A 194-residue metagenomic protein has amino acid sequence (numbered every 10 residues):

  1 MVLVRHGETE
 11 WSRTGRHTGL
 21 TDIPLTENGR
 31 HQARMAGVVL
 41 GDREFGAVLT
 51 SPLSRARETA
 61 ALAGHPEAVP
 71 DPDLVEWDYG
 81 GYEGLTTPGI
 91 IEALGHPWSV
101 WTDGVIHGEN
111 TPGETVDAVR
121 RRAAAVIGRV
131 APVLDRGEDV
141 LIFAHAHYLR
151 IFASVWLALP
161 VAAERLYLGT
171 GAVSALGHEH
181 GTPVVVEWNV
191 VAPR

Functional and structural regions predicted by a protein language model:
M1, E138-A146: Generic beta-sheet signal
M1-T59, N110-A124: Loop-to-helix element that buttresses phosphate recognition and phosphoryl-transfer chemistry
G7, S51-L53, D73, F143-H147: Short, well-ordered beta-to-alpha junction loops that form the rim of enzyme active sites and present histidine/acidic
R16-P24, L85-T87, I106, A162: Short glycine-enriched, charge-decorated loop/helix-capping segments at active-site entrances that position
M35-W98: Phosphate-coordination/substrate-recognition cap region in phosphate-metabolizing enzymes
Y79-G89, P132, R136-E138, S154-R194: Acidic, low-complexity terminal tails and accessory targeting/binding regions of phosphate-metabolizing enzymes
H96-A118: Short glycine/proline- and acidic residue-enriched helix-loop micro-motifs that form flexible lids or anion-recognition
A146-R150, E179: GST superfamily/GST-like fold recognition
